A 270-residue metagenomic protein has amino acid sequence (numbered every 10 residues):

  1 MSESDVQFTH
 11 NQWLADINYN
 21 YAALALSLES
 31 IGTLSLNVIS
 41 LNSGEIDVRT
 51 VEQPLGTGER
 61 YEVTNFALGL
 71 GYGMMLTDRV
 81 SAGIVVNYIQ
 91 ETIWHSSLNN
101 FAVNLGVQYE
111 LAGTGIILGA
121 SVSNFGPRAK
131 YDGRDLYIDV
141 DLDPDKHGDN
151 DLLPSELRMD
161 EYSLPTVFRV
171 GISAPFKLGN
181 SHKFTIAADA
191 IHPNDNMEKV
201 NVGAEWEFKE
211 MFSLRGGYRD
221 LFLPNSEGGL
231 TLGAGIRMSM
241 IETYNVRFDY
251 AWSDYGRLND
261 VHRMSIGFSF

Functional and structural regions predicted by a protein language model:
M1-F270: Subset of outer-membrane beta-barrel
